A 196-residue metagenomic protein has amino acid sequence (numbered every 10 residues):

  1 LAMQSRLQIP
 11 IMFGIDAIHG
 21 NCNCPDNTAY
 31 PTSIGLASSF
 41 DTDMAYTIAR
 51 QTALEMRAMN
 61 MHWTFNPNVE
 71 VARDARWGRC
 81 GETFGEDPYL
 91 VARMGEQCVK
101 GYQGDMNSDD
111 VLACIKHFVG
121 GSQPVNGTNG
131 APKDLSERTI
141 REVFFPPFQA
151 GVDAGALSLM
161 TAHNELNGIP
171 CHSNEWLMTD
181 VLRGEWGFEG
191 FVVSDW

Functional and structural regions predicted by a protein language model:
L1-W196: Glycoside hydrolase catalytic-domain context in secreted enzymes
